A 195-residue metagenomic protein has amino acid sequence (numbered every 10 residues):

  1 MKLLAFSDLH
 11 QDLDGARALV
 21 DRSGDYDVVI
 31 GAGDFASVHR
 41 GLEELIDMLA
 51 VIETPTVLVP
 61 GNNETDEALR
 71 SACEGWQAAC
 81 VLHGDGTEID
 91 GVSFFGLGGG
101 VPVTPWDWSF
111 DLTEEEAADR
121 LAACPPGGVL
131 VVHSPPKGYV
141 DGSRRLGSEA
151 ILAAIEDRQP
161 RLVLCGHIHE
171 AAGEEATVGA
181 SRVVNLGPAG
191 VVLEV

Functional and structural regions predicted by a protein language model:
M1-L4: Extreme N-terminal starter segment of soluble prokaryotic enzymes
F6-I89, L186-A189: Core catalytic region of metal-dependent phosphoesterases/phosphodiesterases, especially metallo-beta-lactamase-like
L9-H10, F35-A36, N63-E64, G100 (+4 more regions): Catalytic metal-binding/acid-base residues of hydrolase active sites
Q11, E64-A150: Conserved catalytic scaffold of divalent metal-dependent phosphoesterases
G15, G86-D90, S109, L152-L162 (+1 more regions): Binuclear metal-dependent phosphoesterase catalytic core
G24-V29, P125-G127, Q159: Short acidic/histidine-rich motifs immediately flanking catalytic phosphotransfer sites in two-component signaling
V29-G31, L130-P135, G166: Short beta-strands and strand-loop turn motifs
P55-V57, C80, S93, V129 (+2 more regions): Proline-centered loop/turn at the N-terminus of a beta-strand
